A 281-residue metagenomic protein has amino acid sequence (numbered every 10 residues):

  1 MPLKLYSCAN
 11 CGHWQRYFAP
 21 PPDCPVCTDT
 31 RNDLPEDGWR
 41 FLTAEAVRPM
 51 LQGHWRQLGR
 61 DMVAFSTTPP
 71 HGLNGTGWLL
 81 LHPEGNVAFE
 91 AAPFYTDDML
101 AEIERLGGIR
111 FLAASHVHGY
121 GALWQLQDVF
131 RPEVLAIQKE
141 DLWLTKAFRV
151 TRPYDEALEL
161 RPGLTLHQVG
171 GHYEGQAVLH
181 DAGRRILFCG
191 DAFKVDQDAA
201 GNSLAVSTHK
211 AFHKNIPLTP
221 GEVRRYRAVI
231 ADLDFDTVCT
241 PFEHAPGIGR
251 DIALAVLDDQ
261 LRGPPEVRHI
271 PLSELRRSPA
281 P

Functional and structural regions predicted by a protein language model:
P2-P22, D29-D33, N86-Y95, P132 (+1 more regions): Metallo-beta-lactamase
P2-T67: N-terminal juxtadomain amphipathic helix that follows a signal peptide/anchor or precedes a small N-terminal auxiliary
A46-R60, W124-G175, F212-F235: Metallo-beta-lactamase
L51-M99, A177-K194: Conserved beta-strand hairpin/beta-sheet module of binuclear metal-dependent hydrolase folds, prominently
A64, A114, A136, R152-P153 (+3 more regions): Structural signal for conserved beta-strand scaffold positions within catalytic alpha/beta enzyme cores
T96-I137: Active-site metal-binding motif and surrounding structural segment of the metallo-beta-lactamase
M99-L100, L123-W124, K146, D198-A199 (+1 more regions): Short glycine-/acidic-enriched loop or helix-start segments at secondary-structure transitions that form or flank
P279-P281: Eukaryotic Cys/His-coordinated zinc-binding finger proteins and their flanking intrinsically disordered Ser/Pro-rich
